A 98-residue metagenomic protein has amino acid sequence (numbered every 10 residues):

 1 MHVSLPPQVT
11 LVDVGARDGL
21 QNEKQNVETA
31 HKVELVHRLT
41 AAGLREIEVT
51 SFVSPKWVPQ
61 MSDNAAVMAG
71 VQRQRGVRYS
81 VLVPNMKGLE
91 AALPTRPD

Functional and structural regions predicted by a protein language model:
M1-S4: N-terminal carbohydrate-binding accessory modules
P6-V9, G43-R45, R73-Y79, P97-D98: Short, well-ordered coil/turn segments that N-cap beta-strands
V12-V33, V77-G88: Active-site mouth loops of central-metabolism enzymes
G19, L39, A92: Conserved, mostly hydrophobic/aromatic
V33-H37, N64-M68, L89: Generic structural signal for well-ordered alpha-helices, preferentially at hydrophobic/aromatic core positions
E34-T50, R96: Catalytic domains of carbohydrate-active enzymes, especially glycoside hydrolases
R45-G70: Glycine-rich, proline-tolerant flexible connector loops at the mouths of alpha/beta enzymes
Q60-M61, A91-R96: Distinct, well-ordered alpha-helical segments
